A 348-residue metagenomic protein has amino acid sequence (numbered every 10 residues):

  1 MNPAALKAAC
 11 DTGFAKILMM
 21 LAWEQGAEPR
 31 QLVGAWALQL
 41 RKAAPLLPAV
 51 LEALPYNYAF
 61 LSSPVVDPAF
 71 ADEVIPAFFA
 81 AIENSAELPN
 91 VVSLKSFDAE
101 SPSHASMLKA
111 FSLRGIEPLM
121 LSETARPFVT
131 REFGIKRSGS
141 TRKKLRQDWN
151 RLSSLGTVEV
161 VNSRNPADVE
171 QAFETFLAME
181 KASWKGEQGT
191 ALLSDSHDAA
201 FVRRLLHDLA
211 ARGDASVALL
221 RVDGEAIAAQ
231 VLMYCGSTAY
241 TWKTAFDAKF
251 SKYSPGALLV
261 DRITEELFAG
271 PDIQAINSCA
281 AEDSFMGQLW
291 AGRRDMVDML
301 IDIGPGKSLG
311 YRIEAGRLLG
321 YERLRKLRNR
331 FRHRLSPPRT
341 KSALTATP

Functional and structural regions predicted by a protein language model:
M1-L54, S96-R126, T130-K252, A343-P348: A conserved beta-strand-loop-helix scaffold within acyl/acetyltransferase catalytic domains
R41-P118, M233-I303: Acyl-donor binding region in acyl/amide transferases
V65-F70, E123-V129, T157-E159, T190-S194 (+6 more regions): Short C-terminal domain-edge/linker segments immediately following a structured domain
F79-A81, G139-Q147, I313-G320: Short intrinsically disordered coil segments
H104-K136, P271-T340, T345-P348: Active-site/acyl-donor-binding loops of N-acyltransferases
H207, A211-L220, E225, A229 (+4 more regions): C-terminal structured domain segments across diverse proteins
